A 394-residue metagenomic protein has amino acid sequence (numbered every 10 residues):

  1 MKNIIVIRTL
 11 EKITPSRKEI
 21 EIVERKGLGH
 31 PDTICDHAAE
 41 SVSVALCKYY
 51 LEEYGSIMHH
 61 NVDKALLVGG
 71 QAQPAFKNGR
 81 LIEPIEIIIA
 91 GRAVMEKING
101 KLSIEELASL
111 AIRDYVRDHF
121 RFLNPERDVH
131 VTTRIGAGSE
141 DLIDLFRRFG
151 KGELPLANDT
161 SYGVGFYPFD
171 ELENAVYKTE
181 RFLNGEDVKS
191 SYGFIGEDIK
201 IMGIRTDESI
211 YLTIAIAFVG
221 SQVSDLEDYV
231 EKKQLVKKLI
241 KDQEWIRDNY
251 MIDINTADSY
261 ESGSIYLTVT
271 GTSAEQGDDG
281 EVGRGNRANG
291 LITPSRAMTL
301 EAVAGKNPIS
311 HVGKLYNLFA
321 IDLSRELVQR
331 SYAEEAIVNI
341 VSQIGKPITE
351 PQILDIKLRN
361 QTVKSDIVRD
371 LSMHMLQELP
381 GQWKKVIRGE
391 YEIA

Functional and structural regions predicted by a protein language model:
M1-S56: N-terminal, positively charged regions that mediate nucleic acid binding
K2-V23, F146-L156, D207-T213, G285-M298: N-terminal, Lys/Arg- and Ser/Thr-rich interaction peptides
K48, E52-E126: Glycine-rich, N-terminal phosphate-binding loop and its surrounding beta-alpha-beta segment
L81, T206-I210, Y260-I265, P347-I353: A short, glycine/Asx- and small/polar-enriched loop/turn that sits immediately N-terminal to a beta-strand
P84-E86, E96-K101, E140-D159, T213-A215 (+3 more regions): Short, low-complexity, polybasic intrinsically disordered segments
S109-K241, W245, I254-T256: Glycine-rich, mobile lid/loop segments that gate access to catalytic sites or pores
Q234-A297, K306-V328: Long, well-ordered mid-to-C-terminal structural blocks that present hydrophobic/aromatic surfaces
V328-A394: Internal helix-turn-beta structural module
